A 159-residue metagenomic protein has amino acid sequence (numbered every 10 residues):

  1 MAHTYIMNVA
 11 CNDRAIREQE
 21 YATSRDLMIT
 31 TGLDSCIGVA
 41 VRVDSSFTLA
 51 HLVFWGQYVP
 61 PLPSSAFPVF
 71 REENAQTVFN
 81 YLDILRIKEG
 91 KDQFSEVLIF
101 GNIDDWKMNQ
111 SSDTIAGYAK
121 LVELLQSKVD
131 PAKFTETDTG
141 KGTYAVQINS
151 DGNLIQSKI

Functional and structural regions predicted by a protein language model:
M1-I159: Active-site microenvironment for binding and transforming phosphate-containing groups
